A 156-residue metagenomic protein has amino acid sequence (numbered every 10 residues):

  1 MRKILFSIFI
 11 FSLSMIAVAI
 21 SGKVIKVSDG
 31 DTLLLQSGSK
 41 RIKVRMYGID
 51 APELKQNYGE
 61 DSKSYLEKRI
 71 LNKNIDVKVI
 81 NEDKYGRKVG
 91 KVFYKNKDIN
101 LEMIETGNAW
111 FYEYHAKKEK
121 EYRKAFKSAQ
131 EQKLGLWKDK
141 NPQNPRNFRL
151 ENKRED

Functional and structural regions predicted by a protein language model:
R2-D156: Small beta-barrel nucleic-acid-binding modules, primarily SNase/OB-fold domains and secondarily Tudor-like barrels
